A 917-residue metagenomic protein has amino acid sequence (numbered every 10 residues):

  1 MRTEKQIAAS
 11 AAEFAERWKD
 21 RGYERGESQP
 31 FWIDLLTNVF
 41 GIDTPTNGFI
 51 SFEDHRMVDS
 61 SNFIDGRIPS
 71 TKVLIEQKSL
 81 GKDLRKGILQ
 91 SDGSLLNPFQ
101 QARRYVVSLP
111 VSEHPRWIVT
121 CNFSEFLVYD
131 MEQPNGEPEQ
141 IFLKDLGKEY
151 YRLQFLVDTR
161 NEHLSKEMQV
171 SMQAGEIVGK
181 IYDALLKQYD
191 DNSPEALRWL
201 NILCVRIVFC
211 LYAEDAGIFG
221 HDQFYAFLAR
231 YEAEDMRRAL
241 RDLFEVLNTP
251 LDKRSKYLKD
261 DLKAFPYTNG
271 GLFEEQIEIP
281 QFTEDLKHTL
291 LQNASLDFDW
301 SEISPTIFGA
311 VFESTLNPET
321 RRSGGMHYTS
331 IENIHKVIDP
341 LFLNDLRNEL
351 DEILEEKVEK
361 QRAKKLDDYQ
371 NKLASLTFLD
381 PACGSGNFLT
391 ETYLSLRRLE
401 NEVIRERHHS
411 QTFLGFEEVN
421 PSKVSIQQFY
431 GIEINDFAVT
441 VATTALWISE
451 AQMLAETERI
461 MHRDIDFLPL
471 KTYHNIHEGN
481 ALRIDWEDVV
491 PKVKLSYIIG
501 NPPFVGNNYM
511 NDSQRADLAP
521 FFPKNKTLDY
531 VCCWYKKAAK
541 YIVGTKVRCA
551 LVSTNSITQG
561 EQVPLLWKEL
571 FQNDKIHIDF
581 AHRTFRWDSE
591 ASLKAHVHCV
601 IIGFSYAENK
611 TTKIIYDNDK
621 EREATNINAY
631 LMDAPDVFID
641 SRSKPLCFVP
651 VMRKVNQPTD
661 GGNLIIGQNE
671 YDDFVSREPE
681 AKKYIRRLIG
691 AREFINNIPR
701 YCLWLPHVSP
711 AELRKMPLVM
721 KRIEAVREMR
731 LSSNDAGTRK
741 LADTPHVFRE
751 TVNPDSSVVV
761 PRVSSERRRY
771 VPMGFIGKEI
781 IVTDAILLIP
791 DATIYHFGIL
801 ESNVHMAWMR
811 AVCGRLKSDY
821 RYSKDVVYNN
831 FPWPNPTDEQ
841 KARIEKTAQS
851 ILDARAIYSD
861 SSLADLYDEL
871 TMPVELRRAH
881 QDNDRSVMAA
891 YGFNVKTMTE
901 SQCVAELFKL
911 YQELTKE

Functional and structural regions predicted by a protein language model:
M1-W117, M131-N135: A short, conserved, highly charged catalytic patch centered on acidic carboxylates
R2-R17, L95, C121-S124, Q140-L143 (+16 more regions): Preference for the N-terminal adenyl/adenosyl cofactor-binding alpha/beta module
E13-R21, L84-L89, E162-E167, L185-P194 (+13 more regions): Glycine- and acidic
W32-T37, N97-I118, G415, A445 (+3 more regions): Metal-dependent nuclease catalytic cores in nucleic-acid-processing enzymes, especially RNase H-like/related
P45-I50, Q223-F227, E349-A374, L396-Q427 (+1 more regions): Flexible phosphate/Mg2+-sensing switch loops adjacent to catalytic phosphate-binding sites
H55-N62, P110, H114-W117, E125-Q173 (+21 more regions): Signature of N6-adenine DNA methyltransferases within the class I
R103, C532, N609-K610, N618-K846 (+1 more regions): Polybasic, glycine- and aromatic-enriched phosphate-binding surface used to engage nucleic acids
C383, H577, L718-V726, Y828-E917: Non-catalytic DNA-recognition/assembly elements of restriction-modification systems
